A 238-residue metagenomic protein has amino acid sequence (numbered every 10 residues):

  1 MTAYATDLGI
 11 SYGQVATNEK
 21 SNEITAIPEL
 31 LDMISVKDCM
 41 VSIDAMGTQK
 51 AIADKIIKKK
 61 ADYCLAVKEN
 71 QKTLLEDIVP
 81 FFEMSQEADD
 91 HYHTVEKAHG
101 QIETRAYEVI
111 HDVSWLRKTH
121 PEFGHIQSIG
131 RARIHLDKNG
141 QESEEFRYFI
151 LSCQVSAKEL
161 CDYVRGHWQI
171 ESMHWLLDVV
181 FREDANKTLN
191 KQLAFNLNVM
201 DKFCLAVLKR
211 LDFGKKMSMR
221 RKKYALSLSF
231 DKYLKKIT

Functional and structural regions predicted by a protein language model:
M1-A51, G214, K236: Conserved, well-structured functional cores that handle cations and Mg-NTP chemistry
G9, I27, M40-T48, Y63 (+3 more regions): Short, conserved catalytic/metal-binding motifs centered on acidic residues
D32, E83, E87, L205 (+1 more regions): Generic secondary-structure signature for well-ordered alpha-helical cores
A53-A61: Short, surface-exposed basic-aromatic patches at helix termini and helix-loop junctions that form
K68-R165: An anionic, glycine-rich sequence signature occurring as long contiguous blocks
Q154-L189: Short amphipathic alpha-helical "interface-anchor" segments enriched in bulky aromatics
L177-T238: A short, flexible helix-boundary coil/loop motif
